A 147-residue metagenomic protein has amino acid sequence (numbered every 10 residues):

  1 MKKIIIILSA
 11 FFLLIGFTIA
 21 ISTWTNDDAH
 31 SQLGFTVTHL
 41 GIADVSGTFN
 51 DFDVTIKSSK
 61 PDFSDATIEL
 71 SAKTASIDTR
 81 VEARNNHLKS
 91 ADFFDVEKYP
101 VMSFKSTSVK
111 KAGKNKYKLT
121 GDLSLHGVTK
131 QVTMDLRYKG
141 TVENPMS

Functional and structural regions predicted by a protein language model:
M1-I4: Positively charged n-region of N-terminal signal peptides that target proteins for export
I7-G16: Bacterial N-terminal signal peptides
I19-S147: Low-complexity, acidic/polar, glycine-enriched regions of mature
